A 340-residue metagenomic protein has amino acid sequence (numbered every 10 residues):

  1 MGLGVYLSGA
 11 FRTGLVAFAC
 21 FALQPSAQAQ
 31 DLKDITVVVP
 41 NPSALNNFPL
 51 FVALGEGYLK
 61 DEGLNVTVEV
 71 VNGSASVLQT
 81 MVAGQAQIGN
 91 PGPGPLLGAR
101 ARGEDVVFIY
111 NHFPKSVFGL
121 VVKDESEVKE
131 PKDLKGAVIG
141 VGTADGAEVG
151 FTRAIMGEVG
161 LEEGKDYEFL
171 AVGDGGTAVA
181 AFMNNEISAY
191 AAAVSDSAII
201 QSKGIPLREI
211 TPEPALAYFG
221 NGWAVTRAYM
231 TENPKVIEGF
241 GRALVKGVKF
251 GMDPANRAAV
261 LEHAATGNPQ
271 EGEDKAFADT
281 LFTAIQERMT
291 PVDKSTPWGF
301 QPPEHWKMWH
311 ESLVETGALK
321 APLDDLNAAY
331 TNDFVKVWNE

Functional and structural regions predicted by a protein language model:
M1-G9: N-terminal secretory signal peptides that target proteins for export/translocation
S8-V16: Sec-dependent signal peptide recognition, specifically the positively charged N-region followed immediately by
Q24-A29: Sec/Tat signal peptide C-region and signal peptidase I cleavage site
Q30-N184, S188-V194, I210-A217: Short, glycine-/small- and polar/acidic-enriched structural segments that line small-molecule recognition paths
G55, V82, A86, A101 (+8 more regions): Sec-exported extracytoplasmic/periplasmic mature domains
H112-L120, Q201-M230, I237, G241 (+1 more regions): Periplasmic-binding protein-like
T231-T316: Secondary-structure end/capping motifs
P303-E340: Conserved C-terminal helix/tail region of periplasmic/extracytoplasmic solute-binding proteins
